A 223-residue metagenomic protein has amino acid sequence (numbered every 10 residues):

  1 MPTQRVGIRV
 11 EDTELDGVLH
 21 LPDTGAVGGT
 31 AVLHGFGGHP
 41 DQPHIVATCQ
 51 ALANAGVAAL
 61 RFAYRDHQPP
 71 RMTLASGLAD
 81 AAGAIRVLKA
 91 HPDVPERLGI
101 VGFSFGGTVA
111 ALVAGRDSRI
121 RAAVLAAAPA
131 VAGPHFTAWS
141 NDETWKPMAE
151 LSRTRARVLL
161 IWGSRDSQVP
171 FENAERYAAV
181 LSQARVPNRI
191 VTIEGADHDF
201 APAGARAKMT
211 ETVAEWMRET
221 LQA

Functional and structural regions predicted by a protein language model:
M1-G25: N-terminal cap/lid segment of alpha/beta-hydrolase-fold proteins
G37-C49, Y64, E172-N173: The serine-hydrolase catalytic nucleophile loop
C49-P69: Conserved alpha/beta-hydrolase
R65-P92, A203: Catalytic nucleophile-loop/oxyanion-hole region of alpha/beta-hydrolase and closely related hydrolase-like folds
R71, A196-A207: Catalytic histidine-centered segment of alpha/beta-hydrolase-like enzymes
G83-P147: Primarily recognizes the serine-hydrolase "nucleophile elbow" in alpha/beta-hydrolase and SGNH/GDSL folds
T154, L160-W162, D166: Short beta-strand/loop motif that positions the catalytic acidic residue of the alpha/beta-hydrolase fold
R165-V169, D199: Acidic catalytic loop of the alpha/beta-hydrolase fold
